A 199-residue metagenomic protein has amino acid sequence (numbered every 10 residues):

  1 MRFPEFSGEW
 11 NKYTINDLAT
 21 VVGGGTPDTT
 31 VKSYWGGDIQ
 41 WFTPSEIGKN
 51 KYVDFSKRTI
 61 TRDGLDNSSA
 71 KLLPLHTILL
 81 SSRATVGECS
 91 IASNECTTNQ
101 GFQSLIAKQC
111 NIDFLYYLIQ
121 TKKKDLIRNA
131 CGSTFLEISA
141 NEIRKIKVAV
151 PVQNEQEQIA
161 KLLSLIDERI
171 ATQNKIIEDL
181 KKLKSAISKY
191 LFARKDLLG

Functional and structural regions predicted by a protein language model:
M1-G8, T172-G199: Short amphipathic coiled-coil heptad-repeat segments
R2-G25, K145, G199: Non-catalytic DNA-recognition/assembly elements of restriction-modification systems
R2-P4, Q103-A107, K145-V150: Short, well-ordered beta-strand elements within core beta-sheets of diverse protein domains
G25, G37-I39, T43-S45, K49-Q120 (+2 more regions): A short beta-sheet element
A84, L162-S164: Short, surface-exposed secondary-structure boundary micro-motifs
I119-V148: Specificity-determining recognition surfaces
